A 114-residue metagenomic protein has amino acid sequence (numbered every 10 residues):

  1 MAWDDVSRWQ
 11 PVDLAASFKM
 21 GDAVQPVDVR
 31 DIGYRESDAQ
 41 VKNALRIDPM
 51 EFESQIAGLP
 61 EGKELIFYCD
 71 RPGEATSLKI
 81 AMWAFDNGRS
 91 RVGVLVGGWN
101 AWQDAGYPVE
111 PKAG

Functional and structural regions predicted by a protein language model:
M1-S37, P111-G114: Flexible, polar/low-complexity N-terminal or interdomain linker segments that lie immediately upstream of folded
P26, A44-R46, V92-V94: Conserved beta-strand scaffold positions in the cores of enzyme catalytic domains, especially in NTP/NDP-utilizing
D31, F52, G98: A generic "binding-loop/recognition-motif" signal
G33, E53, G73: Glycine-rich nucleotide phosphate-binding loop and flanking beta-alpha elements of Rossmann-like dinucleotide-binding
Q40-K42, G88: Short, structured coil segments at secondary-structure junctions
N43-L45, V109-A113: Short, hinge-like loop/turn segments at secondary-structure boundaries
P49-I56: Alpha-helical scaffolding within the catalytic cores of extracellular/periplasmic polymer-degrading hydrolases
I56-W102: Catalytic cysteine-centered active loop of the rhodanese-like fold, especially the PTP/DSP P-loop
